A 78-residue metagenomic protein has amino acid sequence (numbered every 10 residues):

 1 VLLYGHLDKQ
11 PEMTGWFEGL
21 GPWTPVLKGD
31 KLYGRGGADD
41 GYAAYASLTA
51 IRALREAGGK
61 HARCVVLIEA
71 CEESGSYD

Functional and structural regions predicted by a protein language model:
L2-V65: Active-site metal-coordination/substrate-binding segment of hydrolases, especially metallo-dependent peptidases
H61-D78: Histidine/acidic-residue-rich, glycine-tolerant segments that coordinate divalent metal ions
